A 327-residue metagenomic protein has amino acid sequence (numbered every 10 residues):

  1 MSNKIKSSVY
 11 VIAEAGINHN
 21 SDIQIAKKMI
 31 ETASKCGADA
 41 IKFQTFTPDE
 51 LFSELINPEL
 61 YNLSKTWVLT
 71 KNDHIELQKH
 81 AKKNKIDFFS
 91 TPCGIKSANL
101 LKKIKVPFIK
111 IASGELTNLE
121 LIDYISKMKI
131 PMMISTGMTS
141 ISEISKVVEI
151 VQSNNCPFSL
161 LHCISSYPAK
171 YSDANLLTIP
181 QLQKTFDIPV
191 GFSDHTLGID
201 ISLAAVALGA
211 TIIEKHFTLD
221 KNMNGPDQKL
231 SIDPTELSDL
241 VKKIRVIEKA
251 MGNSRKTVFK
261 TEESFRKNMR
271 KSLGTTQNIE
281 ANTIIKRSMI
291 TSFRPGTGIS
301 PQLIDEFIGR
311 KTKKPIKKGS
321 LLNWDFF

Functional and structural regions predicted by a protein language model:
M1-F327: Catalytic cores and adjacent flexible loops of soluble metabolic enzymes that perform enolate/carbanion chemistry on
